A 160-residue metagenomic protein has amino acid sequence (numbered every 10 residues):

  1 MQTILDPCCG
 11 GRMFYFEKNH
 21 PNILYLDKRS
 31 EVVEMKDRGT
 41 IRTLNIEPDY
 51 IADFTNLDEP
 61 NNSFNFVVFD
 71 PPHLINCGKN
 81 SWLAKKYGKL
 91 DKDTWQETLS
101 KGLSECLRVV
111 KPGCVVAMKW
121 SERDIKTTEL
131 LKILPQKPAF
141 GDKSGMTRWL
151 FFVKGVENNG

Functional and structural regions predicted by a protein language model:
M1-G160: Class I S-adenosyl-L-methionine-dependent methyltransferase catalytic core
